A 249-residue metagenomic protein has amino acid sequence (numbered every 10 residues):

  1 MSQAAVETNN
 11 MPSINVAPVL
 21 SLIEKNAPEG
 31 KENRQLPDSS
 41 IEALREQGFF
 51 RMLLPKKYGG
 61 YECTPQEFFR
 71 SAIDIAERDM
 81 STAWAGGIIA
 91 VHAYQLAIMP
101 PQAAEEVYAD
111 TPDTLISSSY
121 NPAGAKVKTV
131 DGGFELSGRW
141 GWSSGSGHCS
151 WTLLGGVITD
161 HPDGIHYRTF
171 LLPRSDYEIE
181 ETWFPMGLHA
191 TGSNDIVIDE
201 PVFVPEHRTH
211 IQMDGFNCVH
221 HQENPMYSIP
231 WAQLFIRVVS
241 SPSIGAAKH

Functional and structural regions predicted by a protein language model:
M1-S21: Basic/polar N-terminal segments that are highly enriched at the extreme N-terminus, encompassing both cleavable
N9, S13, R34, D38 (+2 more regions): Amphipathic, non-membrane alpha-helical segments in soluble helical-bundle scaffolds
S21-P28: Short, basic, glycine/proline-bearing loop/turn elements
L36-E46, R51-C149: Glycine-rich flavin
L115-S118, P185-H189: Short Gly/Pro-enriched turn/cap motifs at secondary-structure boundaries
A123-A125, G132-F134, S150-L154, H166-R168 (+2 more regions): Generic beta-strand structural signal
R139-Y177, E181-T182: DPxDG-like acidic metal-binding loop motif
G187, S193-H249: Glycine-rich beta->alpha junctions and the first turn(s) of the following alpha-helix
